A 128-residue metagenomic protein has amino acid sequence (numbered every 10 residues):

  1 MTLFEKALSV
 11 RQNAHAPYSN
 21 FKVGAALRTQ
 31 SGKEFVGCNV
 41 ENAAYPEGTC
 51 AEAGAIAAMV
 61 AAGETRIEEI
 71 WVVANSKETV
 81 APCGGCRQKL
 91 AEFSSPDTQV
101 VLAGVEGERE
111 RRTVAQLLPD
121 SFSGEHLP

Functional and structural regions predicted by a protein language model:
M1-A16, E64-P128: C-terminal binding/interaction regions
H15, A44-E47: Short glycine/threonine-rich catalytic loop with a Thr-x-Gly-x-Asp
N20-T29: Short beta-strand scaffold segments in enzyme catalytic cores
R28, A57-E64: Alpha-helix C-terminal capping segments
R28-Q30, N39-V40: Histidine- and/or cysteine-centered catalytic micro-motif in compact active-site loops
K33-E34: Hydrophobic "anchor" residues
C38-N39, P46-A57, E78-F93: Local cysteine-cluster metal-coordination motifs and their immediate loop/turn environment, predominantly Fe-S cluster
N42-A43, L117: A short acidic/small-residue loop/turn micro-motif
